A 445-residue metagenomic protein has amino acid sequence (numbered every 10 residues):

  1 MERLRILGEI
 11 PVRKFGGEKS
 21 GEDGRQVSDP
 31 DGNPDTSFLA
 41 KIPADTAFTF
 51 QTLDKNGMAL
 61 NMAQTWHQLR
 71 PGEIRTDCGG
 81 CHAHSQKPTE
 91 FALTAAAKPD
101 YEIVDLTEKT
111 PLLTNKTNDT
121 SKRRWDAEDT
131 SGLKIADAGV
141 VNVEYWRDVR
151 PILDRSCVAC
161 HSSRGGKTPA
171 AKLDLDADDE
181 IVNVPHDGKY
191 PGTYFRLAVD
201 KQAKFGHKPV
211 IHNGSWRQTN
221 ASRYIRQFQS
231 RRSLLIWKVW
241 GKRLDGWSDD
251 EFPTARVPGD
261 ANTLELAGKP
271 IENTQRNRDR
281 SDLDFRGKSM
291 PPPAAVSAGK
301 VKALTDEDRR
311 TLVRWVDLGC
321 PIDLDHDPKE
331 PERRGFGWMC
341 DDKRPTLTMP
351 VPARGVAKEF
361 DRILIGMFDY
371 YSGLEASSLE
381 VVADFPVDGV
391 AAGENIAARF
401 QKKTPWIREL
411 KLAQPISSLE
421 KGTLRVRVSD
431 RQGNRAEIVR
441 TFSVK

Functional and structural regions predicted by a protein language model:
M1, F48-T49, E375-L379: Beta-strand-rich binding/interaction modules
M1-R25: Short amphipathic beta-strand segments in non-cytosolic proteins
K14-G17, P30-G32, L69-G72, F400-W406: Short proline/glycine- and polar residue-rich coil/turn motifs
E22-F38, K403-K411: Aromatic sugar-binding surface patches on proteins that engage polysaccharides or sugar-phosphate polymers
F38-A44, L412-P415: Short, hydrophobic beta-strand segments
D45-A47, L53-A59, A63-T65, P71-L364 (+2 more regions): Aromatic- and Gly/Pro-enriched helix-to-coil junctions and flexible linker segments
V158, M367-S372: Short amphipathic, basic-aromatic surface patches that mediate peripheral association with negatively charged
Y371-K445: Long, low-complexity serine/threonine/glycine- and acidic-rich segments characteristic of extracellular
